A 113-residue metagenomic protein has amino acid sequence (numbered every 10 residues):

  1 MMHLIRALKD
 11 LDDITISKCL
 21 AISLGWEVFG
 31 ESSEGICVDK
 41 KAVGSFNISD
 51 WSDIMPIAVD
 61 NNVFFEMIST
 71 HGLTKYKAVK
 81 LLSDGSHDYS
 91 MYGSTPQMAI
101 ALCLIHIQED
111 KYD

Functional and structural regions predicted by a protein language model:
M1-D113: Glycine-rich anion-binding surface patch
